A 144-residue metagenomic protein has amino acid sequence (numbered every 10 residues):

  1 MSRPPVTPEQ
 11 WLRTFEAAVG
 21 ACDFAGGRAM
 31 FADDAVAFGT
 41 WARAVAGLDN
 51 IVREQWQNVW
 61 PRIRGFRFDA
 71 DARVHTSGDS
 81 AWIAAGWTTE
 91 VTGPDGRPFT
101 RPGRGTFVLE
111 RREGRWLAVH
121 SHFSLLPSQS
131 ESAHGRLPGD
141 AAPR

Functional and structural regions predicted by a protein language model:
M1-D33, R136-R144: Short, low-complexity N-terminal intrinsically disordered segments enriched in polar/charged residues
P5, F24-S77: A solvent-exposed, acidic/Ser-Thr-rich amphipathic alpha-helical stretch
A37-G39, A81-V91: Short, well-ordered beta-strand segments in beta-rich or mixed alpha/beta enzyme and ligand-binding folds
Q55-W56, F68-V74, W87-T89, R104-E110 (+1 more regions): Hydrophobic/aromatic beta-strand elements that line small-molecule binding cavities or substrate pockets in beta-rich
R62-I63, E90-T100: Short, cysteine-centered beta-strand-loop-beta hairpins and adjacent loop/turn segments enriched in charged/polar
V74-W82, G96, L109-L117: A short, structured loop/turn motif at beta-sheet edges
P102-A133: Short beta-strand edge/turn micro-motifs at domain boundaries
